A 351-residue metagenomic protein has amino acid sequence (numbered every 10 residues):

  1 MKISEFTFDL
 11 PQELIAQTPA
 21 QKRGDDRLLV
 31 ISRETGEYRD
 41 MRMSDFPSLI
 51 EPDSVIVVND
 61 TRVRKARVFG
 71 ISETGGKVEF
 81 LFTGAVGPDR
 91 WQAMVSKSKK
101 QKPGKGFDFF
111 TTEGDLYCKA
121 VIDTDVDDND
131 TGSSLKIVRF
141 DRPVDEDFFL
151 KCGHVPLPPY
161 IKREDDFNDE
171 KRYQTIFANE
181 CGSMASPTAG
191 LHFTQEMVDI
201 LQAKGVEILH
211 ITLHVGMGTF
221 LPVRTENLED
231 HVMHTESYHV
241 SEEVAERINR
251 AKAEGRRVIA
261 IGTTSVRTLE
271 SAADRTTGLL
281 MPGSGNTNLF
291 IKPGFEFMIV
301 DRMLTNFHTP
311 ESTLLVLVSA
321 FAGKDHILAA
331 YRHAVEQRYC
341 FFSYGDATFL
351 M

Functional and structural regions predicted by a protein language model:
M1-M351: Surface-exposed, charge/polar-rich loops and edge strands
